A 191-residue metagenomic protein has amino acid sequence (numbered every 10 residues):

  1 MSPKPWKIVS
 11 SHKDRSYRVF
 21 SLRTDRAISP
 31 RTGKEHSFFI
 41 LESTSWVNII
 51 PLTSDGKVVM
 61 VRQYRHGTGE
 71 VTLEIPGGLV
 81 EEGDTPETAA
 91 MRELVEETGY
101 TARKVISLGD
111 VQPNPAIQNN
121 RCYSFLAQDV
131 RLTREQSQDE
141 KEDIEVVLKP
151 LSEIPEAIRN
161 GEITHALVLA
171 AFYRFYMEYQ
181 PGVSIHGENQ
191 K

Functional and structural regions predicted by a protein language model:
M1-H12: A short, amphipathic edge element
S11-N48, S54: Acidic, metal-coordinating catalytic segment for phosphate/diphosphate chemistry, firing primarily on the Nudix
Y17, G67, P115-I117: Short glycine/serine/proline-enriched coil/turn segments at secondary-structure junctions
H36, S45-N48, T53, L79-A166 (+1 more regions): Unchanged
S43-E74: A glycine-rich, hydrophobic loop/mini-helix early in the fold
Q180-K191: Long, compositionally biased
